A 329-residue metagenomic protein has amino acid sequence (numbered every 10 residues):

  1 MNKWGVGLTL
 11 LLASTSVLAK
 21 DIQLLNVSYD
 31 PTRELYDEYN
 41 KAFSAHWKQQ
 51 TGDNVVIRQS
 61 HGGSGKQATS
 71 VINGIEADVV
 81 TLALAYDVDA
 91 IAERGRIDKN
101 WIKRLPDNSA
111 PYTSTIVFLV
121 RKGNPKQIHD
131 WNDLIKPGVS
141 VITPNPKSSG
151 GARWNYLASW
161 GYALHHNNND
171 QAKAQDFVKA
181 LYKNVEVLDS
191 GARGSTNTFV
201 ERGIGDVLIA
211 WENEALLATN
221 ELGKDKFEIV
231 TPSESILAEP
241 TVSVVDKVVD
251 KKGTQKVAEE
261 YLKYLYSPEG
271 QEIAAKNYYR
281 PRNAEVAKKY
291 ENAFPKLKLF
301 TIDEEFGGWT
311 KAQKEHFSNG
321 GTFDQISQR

Functional and structural regions predicted by a protein language model:
M1-G7: Bacterial N-terminal signal peptides that target proteins for export
S14-S16: N-terminal signal peptide c-region/cleavage motif recognized by signal peptidases
K20-S149, E291: N-terminal segment of the mature folded domain
V27-Y29, V120-K122, S140-N167, Y182-V185 (+1 more regions): Short beta-strand->loop
P31-L35, Y39, Q67, E76 (+9 more regions): Stable alpha-helical elements in mature extracytoplasmic
G123-H129, S148, G161-N169, V248-K256: Short helix-loop capping/hinge motifs at secondary-structure junctions, enriched in acidic/polar residues
H166-S233: Ligand-binding pocket segment of bilobal, Venus flytrap-like solute-binding proteins
V249-R329: Extracellular/periplasmic juxtamembrane helices and adjacent flexible linkers that interface with membrane partners
